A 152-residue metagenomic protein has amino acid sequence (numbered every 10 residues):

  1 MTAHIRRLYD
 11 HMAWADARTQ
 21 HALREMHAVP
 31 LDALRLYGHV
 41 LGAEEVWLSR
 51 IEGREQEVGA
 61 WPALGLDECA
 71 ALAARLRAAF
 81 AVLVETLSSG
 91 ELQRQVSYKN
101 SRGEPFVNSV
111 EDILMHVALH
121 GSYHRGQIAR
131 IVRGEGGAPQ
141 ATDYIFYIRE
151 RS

Functional and structural regions predicted by a protein language model:
T2-Y9: Active-site metal-coordination segments of metallo-dependent hydrolases
R6, E45-L48, E52, A70 (+2 more regions): Amphipathic, non-transmembrane alpha-helical secondary structure
Y9-P62, S101-S152: Short, contiguous alpha-helical
Q56-V96: Helix-adjacent hinge/juxtasegments
